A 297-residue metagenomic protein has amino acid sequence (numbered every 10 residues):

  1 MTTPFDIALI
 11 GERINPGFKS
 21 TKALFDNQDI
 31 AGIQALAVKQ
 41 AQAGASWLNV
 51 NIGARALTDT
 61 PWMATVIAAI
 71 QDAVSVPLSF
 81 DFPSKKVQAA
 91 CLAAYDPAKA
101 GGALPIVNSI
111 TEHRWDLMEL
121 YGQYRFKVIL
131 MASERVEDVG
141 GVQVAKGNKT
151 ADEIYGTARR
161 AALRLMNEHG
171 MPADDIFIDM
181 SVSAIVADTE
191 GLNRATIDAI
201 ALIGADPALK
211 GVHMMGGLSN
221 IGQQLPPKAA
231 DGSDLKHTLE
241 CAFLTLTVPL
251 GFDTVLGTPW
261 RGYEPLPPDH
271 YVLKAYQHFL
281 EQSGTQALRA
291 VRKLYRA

Functional and structural regions predicted by a protein language model:
M1-A23, A31-A35, A43, D253-A297: Extended, intrinsically disordered, low-complexity segments
T2, A41-Q42, Q71-D72, L92-A100 (+2 more regions): Acidic (Asp/Glu)-rich catalytic clusters
P4-A35, D59, N108-S109, V139-E153 (+1 more regions): Active-site mouth loops of central-metabolism enzymes
P4-L9, S46-N49, A69, S75-S79 (+5 more regions): Structural preference for beta-strand elements that scaffold enzyme active sites
A41-V76, Q88, V182-N193: Glycine-rich, proline-tolerant flexible connector loops at the mouths of alpha/beta enzymes
N49-R55, V76-S84, G102-H113, A132 (+2 more regions): Catalytic beta/alpha-barrel core
T58-G102, T196-M214: Alpha-helix-loop-beta-strand connector modules within alpha/beta enzyme cores
E119-E281, Q286-A290: Catalytic alpha/beta core domains of metabolic enzymes, predominantly
